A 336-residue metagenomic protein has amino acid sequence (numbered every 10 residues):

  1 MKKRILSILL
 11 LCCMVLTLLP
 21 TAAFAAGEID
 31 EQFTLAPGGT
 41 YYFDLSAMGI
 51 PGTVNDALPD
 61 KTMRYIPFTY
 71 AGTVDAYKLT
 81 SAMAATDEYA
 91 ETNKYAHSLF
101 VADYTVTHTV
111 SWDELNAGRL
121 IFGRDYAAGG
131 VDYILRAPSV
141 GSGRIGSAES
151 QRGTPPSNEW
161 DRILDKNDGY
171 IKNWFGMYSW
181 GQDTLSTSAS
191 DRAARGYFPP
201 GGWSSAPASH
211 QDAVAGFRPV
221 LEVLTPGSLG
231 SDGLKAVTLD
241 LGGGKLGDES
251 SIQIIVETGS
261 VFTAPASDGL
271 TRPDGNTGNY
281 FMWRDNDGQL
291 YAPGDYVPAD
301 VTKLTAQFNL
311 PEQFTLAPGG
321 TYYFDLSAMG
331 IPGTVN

Functional and structural regions predicted by a protein language model:
M1-L9: Bacterial N-terminal signal peptides that target proteins for export
M14, A25, L239-L241, Y280-R284 (+2 more regions): Extracellular/surface recognition and adhesion modules
L16-E28: Sec-dependent signal peptide cleavage junction
A26-F100, V220-P226, P311-N336: GGW-centered surface loops in extracellular recognition modules
D30-Q32, D87-Y89, Y104-H108, A117-D232 (+3 more regions): C-terminal, surface-exposed recognition/capping segments
R218-L221, G227-K235, L239, L270 (+1 more regions): Conserved "repeat-terminator" motif of extracellular CCP/Sushi domains
S231-T258, E312, F324: Extracellular, modular beta-sheet/disulfide-rich ectodomains of secreted and cell-surface proteins
S260-D295, F324, N336: Surface-exposed interfaces of beta-sheet-rich extracellular modules
